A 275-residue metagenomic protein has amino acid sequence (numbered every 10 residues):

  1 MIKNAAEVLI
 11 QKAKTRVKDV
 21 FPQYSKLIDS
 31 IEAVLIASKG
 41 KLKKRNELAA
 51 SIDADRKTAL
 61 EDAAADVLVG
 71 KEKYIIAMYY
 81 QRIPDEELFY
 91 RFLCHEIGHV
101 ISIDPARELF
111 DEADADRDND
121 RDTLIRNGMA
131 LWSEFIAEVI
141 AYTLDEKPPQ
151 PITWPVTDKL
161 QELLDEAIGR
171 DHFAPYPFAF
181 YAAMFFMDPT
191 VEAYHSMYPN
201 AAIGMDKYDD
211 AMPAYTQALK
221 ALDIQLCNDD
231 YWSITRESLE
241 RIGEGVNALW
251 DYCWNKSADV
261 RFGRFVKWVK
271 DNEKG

Functional and structural regions predicted by a protein language model:
M1-V69, N228-S233, V246-G275: A metal-dependent hydrolase signature that marks the N-terminal structural subdomain at the beginning of catalytic folds
R16, I136-L144, A214-A221: Amphipathic alpha-helical segments that form well-ordered structural scaffolds and often line/cohere around active
D19-D29, R107-L109, E146-Q150: Surface-exposed helix-capping loop/turn segments at secondary-structure junctions
A49-L93, I97, I103-D104: Active-site scaffold of zinc-dependent metalloenzymes
E87, S102-F135: Post-HEXXH active-site segment of zinc metalloproteases
Y90-I101, G128-D145: Short, hydrophobic, well-ordered secondary-structure elements
I140-E166: Short helix/loop segments within enzyme catalytic domains that coordinate or immediately flank catalytic cofactors
T157-G275: Pan-zinc metallopeptidase signature
